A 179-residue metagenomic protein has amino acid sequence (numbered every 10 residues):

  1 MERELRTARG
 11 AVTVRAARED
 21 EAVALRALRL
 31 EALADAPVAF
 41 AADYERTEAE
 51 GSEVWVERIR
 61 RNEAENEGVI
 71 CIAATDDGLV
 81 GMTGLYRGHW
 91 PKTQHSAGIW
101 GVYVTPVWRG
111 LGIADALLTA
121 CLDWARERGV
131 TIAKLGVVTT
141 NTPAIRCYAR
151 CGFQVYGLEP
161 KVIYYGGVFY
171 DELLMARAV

Functional and structural regions predicted by a protein language model:
M1-A11, E19, V168-V179: Terminal substrate-recognition subdomain of acyl/acetyltransferases
E19-D20, R26-A27, E31-V107, L118-A120 (+2 more regions): Acetyl-CoA-dependent GNAT
T105-L111, T139-T140: Active-site acidic-Proline motif in GNAT/NAT acetyltransferases
L117, N141-A144: Conserved short alpha-helix immediately C-terminal to the canonical SAM/SAH-binding motif I of Rossmann-like
A125-G136: Conserved GNAT acetyl-CoA-binding A-motif
R128, R146, R150-C151: Structural motif
K134-V137, A149, Q154-Y170: Conserved catalytic-core motifs of GNAT/GCN5-like acyltransferases
